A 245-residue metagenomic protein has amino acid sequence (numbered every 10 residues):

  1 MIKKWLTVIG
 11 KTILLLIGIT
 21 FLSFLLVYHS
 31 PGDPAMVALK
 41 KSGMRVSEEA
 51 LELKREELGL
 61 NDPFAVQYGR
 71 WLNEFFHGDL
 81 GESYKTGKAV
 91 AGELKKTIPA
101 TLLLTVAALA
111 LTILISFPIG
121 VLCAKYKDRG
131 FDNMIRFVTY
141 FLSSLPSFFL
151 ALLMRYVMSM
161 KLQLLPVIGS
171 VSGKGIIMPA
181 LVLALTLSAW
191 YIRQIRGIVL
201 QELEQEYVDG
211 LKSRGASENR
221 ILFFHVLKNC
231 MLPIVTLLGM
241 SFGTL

Functional and structural regions predicted by a protein language model:
I2-F24: Hydrophobic secretory-pathway targeting helix
I2-K3, L94-F131, S147, S170-L245: Alpha-helical transmembrane segments of integral membrane proteins, especially multi-pass inner/plasma-membrane
W5, I9, A50, K54 (+7 more regions): Hydrophobic alpha-helical segments of integral membrane proteins, encompassing both true transmembrane helices
L16-G69, Q163-M178: Hydrophobic alpha-helical transmembrane segments of membrane transport/permease proteins and related membrane-embedded
T20, F24, R70, L109 (+4 more regions): Transmembrane alpha-helix boundary and packing residues in multipass membrane permease domains and related
S23, V27, P31, A35 (+4 more regions): Membrane-water interface at transmembrane helix exits
S23-H29, L58, N73, F137-P166 (+1 more regions): Membrane-water interface segments at the C-terminal ends of transmembrane alpha-helices in multi-pass inner-membrane
L60-F117: An internal, D/E-rich "acidic patch" concept
